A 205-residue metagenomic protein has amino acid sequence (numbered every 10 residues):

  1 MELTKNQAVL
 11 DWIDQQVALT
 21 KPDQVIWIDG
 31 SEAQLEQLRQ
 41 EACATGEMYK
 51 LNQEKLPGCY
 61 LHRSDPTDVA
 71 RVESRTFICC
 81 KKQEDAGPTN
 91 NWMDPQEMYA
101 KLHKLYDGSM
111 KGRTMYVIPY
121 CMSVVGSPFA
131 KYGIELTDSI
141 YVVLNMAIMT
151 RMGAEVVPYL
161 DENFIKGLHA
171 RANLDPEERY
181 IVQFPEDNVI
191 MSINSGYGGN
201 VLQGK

Functional and structural regions predicted by a protein language model:
M1-K205: Conserved internal helical-beta-strand scaffold that buttresses enzyme catalytic cores
